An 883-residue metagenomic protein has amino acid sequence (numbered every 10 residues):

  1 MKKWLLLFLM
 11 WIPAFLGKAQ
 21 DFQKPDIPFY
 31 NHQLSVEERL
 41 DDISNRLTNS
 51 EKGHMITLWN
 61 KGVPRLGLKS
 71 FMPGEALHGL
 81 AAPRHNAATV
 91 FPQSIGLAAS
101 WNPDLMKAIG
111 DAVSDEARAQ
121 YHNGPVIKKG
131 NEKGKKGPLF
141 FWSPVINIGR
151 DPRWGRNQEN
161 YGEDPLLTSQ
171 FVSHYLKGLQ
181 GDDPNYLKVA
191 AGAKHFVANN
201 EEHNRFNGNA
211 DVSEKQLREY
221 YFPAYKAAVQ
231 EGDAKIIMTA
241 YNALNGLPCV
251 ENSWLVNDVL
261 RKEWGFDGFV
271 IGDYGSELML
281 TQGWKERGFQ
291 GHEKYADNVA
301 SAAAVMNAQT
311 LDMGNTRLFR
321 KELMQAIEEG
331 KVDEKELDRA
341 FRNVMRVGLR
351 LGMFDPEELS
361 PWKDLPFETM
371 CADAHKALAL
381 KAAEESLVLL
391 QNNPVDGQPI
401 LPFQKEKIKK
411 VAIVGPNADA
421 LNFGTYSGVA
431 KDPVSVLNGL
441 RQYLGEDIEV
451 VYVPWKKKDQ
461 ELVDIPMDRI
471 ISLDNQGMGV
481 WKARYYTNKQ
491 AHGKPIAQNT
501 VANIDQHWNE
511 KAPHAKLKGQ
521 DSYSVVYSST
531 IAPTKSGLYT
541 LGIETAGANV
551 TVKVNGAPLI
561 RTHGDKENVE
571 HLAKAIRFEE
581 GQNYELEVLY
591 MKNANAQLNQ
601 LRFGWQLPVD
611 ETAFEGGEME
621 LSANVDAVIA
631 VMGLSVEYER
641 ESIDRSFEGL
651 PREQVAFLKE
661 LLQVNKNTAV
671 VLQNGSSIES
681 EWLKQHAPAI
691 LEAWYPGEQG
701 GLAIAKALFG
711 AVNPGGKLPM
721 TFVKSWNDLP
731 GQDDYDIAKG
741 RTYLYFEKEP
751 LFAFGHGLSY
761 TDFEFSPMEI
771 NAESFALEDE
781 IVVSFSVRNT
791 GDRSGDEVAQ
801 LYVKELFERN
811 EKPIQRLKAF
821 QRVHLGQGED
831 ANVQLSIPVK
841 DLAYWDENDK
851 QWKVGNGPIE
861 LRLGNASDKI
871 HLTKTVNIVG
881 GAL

Functional and structural regions predicted by a protein language model:
M1-Q23: Bacterial Sec-dependent N-terminal signal peptides
G17-T540, E544-W845, Q851-S867: Glycoside hydrolase catalytic-domain context in secreted enzymes
K869-L883: Short beta-strand elements
